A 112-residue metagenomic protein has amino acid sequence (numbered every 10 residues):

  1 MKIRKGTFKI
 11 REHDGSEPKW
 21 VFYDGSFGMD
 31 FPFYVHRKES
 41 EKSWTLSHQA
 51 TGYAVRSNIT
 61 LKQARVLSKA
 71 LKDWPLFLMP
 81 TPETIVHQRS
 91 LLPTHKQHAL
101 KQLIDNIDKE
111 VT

Functional and structural regions predicted by a protein language model:
M1-F27: Negatively charged, low-complexity tracts enriched in Asp/Glu with abundant Ser/Thr
M1-K2, D105-T112: Short intrinsically disordered terminal tails
P32-Y34, A64, W74-F77, P82-R89 (+1 more regions): Non-catalytic tandem-repeat scaffold regions and their flanking low-complexity/translocation tails
H36-K38: Short beta-strand micro-motifs enriched in acidic
Q49-K62: A short, exposed loop/beta-hairpin motif centered on an aromatic-Gly-Thr core
S68-K72: Contiguous, amphipathic alpha-helical segments that mediate oligomerization or scaffolding in large protein assemblies
H95-I107: Low-complexity intrinsically disordered segments
